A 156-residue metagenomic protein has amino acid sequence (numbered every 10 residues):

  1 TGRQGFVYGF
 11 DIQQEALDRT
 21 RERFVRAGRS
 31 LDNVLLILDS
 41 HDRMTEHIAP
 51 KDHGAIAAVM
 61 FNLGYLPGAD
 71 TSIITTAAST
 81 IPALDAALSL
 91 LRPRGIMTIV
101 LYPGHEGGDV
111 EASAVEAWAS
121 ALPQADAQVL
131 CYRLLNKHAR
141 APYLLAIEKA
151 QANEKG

Functional and structural regions predicted by a protein language model:
G5, R29-L35, A125-A127: A short helix-to-beta-strand connector/capping loop
F6-D11: Conserved SAM-binding motif I beta-strand of class I
D18-G54: S-adenosyl-L-methionine
H47, H105-G156: Class I S-adenosyl-L-methionine
A57-P82: Mobile active-site "lid"/loop adjacent to the S-adenosyl-L-methionine
A83, L90-L101: Conserved beta-strand signature within the Rossmann-like core of class I S-adenosyl-L-methionine
